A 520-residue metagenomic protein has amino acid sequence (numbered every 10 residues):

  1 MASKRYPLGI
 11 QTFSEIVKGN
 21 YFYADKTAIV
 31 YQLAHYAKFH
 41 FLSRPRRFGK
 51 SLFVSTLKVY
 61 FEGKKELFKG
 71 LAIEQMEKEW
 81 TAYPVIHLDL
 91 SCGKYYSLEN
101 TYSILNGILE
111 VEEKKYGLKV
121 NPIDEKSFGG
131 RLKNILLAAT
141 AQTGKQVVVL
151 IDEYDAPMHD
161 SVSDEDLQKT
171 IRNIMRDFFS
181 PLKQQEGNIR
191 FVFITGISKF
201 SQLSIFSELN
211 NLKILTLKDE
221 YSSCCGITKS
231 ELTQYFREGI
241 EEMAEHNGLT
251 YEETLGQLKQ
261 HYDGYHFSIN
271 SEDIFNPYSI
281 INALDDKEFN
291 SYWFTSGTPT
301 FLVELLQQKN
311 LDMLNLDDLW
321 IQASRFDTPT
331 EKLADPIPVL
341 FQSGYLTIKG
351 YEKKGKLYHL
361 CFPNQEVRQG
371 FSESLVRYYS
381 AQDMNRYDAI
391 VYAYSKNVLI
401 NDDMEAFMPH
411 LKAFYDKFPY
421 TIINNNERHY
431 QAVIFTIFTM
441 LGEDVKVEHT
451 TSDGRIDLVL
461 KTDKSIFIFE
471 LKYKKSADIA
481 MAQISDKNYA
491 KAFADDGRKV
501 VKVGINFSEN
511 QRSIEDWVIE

Functional and structural regions predicted by a protein language model:
M1-N426: Phosphate-binding site recognition
A139-T143, F435-D463: Active-site metal-binding core of divalent-cation-utilizing nuclease and nuclease-like domains
V148, S465-F467, V501: Structural motif
Q168-N173, Y473-A490: Mg2+/Mn2+-dependent nuclease catalytic core
F178-Q185, P338-L346, F435-T439, Q483-V503: Metal-dependent nuclease catalytic cores in nucleic-acid-processing enzymes, especially RNase H-like/related
A413-K446: Acidic-basic catalytic patches of nuclease active cores, encompassing PD-(D/E)XK and other metal-cofactor nuclease
I434, L458-Y473, K487: Conserved catalytic cores of phosphodiester-cleaving nucleases, focusing on short active-site segments
A492, D496-E520: Domain-level recognition of nuclease-like catalytic cores that cleave nucleotide substrates
